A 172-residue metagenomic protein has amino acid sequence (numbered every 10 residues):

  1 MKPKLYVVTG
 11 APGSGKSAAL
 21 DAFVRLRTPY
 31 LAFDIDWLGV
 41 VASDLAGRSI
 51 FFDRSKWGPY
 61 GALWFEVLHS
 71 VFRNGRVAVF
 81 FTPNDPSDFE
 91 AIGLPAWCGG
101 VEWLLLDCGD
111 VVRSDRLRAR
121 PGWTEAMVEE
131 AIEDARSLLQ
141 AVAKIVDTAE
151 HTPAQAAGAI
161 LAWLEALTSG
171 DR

Functional and structural regions predicted by a protein language model:
V8: Hydrophobic anchor at the beta1->P-loop junction of P-loop NTPases
A11: P-loop (Walker A) phosphate-binding loop of NTP-binding proteins
S14: ATP-binding Walker
S17: Walker A/P-loop
L20-F65: Conserved substrate/cofactor phosphate-moiety recognition/catalytic segment in nucleotide-dependent phosphotransferases
K56-G99: Glycine-rich phosphate-binding loop used to anchor ATP phosphates in small-molecule kinases, encompassing both
T82, W97-R118, V146: Conserved phosphate-donor/acceptor-positioning beta-strand/loop module used by diverse small-molecule
A119-A162, L167: Small-molecule kinase domains that catalyze NTP-dependent phosphoryl transfer to phosphate-bearing small molecules
